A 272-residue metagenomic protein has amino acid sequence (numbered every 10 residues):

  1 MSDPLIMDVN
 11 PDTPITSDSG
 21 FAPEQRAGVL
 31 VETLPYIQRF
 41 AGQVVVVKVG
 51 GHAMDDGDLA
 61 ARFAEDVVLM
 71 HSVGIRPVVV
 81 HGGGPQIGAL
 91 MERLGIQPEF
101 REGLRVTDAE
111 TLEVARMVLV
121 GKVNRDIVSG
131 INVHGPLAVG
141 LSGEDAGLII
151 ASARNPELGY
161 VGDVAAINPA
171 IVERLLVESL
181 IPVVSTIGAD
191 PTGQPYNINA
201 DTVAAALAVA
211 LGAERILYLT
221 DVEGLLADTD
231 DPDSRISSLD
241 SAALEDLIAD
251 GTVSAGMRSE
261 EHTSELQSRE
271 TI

Functional and structural regions predicted by a protein language model:
M1-S268: Nucleotide/pyrophosphate-binding catalytic subdomain
I272: Substrate-binding/gating loop at the entrance of the active-site cleft, primarily in PLP-dependent aminotransferase-like
